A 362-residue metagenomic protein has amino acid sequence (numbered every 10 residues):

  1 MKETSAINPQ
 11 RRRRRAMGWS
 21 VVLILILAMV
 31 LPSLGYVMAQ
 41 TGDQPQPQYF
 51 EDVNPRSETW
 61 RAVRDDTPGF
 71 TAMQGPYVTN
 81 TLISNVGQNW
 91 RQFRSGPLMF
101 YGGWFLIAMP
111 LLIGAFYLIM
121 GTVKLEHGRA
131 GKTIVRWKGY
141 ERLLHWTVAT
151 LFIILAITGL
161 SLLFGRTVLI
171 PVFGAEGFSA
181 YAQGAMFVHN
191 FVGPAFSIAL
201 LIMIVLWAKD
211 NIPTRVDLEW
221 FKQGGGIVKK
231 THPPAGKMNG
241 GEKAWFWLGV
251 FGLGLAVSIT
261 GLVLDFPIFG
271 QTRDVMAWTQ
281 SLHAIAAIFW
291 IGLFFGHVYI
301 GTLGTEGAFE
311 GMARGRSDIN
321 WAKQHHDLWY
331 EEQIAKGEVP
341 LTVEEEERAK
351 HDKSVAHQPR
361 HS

Functional and structural regions predicted by a protein language model:
K2-S362: Membrane-embedded alpha-helical bundles that constitute the cytochrome b-like, heme-associated redox core of multi-pass
